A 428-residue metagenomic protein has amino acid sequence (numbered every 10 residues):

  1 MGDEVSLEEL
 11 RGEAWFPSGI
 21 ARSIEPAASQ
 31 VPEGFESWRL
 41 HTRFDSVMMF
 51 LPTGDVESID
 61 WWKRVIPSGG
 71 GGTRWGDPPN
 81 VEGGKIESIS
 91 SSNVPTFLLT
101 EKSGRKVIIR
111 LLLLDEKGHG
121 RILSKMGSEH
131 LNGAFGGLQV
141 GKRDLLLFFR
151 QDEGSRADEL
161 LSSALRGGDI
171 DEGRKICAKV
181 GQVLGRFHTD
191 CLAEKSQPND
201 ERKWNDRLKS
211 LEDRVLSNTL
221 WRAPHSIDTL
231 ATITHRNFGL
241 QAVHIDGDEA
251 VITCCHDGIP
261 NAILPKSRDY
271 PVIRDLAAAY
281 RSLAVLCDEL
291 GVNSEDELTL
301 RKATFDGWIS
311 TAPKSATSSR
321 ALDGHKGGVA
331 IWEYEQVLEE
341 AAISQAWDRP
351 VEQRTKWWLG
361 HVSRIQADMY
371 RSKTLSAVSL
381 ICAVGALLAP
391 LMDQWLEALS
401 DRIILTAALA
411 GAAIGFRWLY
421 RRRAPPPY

Functional and structural regions predicted by a protein language model:
M1-P26: Long, charged/polar, low-complexity intrinsically disordered N-terminal extensions that precede catalytic
S23-D213, L264-L290, A410-I414: Conserved ATP-binding subdomain of kinase catalytic cores across diverse folds
L146-L147, Q151, G167, R174-C177 (+4 more regions): Extended charged low-complexity segments that act as oligomerization/scaffolding linkers
L147-F148, S196, D200-V285, R354-A367: Catalytic activation segment of kinase domains across protein kinase-like and atypical kinase folds
D158, R186-Q197, V243-H244, E289 (+4 more regions): Intrinsically disordered or highly flexible coil/loop and linker segments, enriched in small and charged/polar residues
D169-E172, I176, S226, L230-H235 (+4 more regions): Non-transmembrane, amphipathic alpha-helical segments
G247, I259-S315, E333-P350: Active-site activation/catalytic loop segments of kinase-like enzymes and analogous catalytic loops in related
E295, I309-Y428: ATP/Mg2+ or Mg2+-diphosphate-binding catalytic cores that bind nucleotide phosphates or diphosphates via glycine-rich
